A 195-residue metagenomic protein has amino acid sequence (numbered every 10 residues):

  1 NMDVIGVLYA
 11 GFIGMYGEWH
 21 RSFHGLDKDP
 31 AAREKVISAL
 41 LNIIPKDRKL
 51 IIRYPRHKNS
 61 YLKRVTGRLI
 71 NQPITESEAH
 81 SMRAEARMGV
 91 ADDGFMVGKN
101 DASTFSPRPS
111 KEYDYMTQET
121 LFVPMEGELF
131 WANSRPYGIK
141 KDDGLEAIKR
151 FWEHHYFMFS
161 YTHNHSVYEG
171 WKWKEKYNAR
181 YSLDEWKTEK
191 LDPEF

Functional and structural regions predicted by a protein language model:
V4-W173: Catalytic-core regions of glycoside hydrolase
A179-Y181: Terminal, intrinsically disordered low-complexity segments enriched in charged/polar and proline residues
T188-F195: Surface beta-strand/loop "capping" patches
